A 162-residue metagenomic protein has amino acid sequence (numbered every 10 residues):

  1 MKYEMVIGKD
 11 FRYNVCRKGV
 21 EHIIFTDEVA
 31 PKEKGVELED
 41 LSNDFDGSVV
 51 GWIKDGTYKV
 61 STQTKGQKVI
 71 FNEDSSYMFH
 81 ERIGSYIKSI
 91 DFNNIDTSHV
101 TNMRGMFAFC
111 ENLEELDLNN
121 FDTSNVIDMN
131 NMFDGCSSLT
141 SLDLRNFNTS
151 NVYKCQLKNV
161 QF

Functional and structural regions predicted by a protein language model:
M1-F162: Negatively charged
